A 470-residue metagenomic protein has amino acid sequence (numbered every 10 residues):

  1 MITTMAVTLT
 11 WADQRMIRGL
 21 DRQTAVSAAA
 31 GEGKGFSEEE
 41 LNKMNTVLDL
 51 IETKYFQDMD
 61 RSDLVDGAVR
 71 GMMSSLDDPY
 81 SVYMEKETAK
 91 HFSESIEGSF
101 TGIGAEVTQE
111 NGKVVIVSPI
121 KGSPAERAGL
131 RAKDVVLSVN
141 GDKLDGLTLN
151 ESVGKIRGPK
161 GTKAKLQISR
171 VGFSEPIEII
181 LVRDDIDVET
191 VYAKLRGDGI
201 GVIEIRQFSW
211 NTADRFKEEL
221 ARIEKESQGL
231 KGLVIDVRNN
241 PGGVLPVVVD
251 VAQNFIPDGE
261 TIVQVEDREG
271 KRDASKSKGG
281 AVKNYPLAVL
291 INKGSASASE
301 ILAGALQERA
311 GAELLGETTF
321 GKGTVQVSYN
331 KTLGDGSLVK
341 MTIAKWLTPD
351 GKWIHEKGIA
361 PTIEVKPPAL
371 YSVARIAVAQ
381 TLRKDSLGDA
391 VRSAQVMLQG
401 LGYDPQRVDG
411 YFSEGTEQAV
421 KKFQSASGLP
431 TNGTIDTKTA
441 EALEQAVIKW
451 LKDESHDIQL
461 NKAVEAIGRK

Functional and structural regions predicted by a protein language model:
M1-Q109, R131, S138, L144-G146 (+10 more regions): Intrinsically disordered, Ser/Thr/Pro/Gly-rich linkers and terminal tails that flank and connect PDZ domains
K121-D134, T190-Y192, S386, A390 (+2 more regions): PDZ/PDZ-like domain micro-motif
A125-L147, D236, G402-P405, A419-L429: Conserved PDZ fold ligand-binding element
E126, R131, N140, N150-K322 (+1 more regions): Cleft-lining beta-strand/loop regions that shape enzyme active-site pockets
Q326-K331, S337, M341-S372: Conserved P-loop NTPase
A360-Y411, K449-E454: Acidic, Ser/Thr/Pro/Gly-enriched interdomain connector segments
